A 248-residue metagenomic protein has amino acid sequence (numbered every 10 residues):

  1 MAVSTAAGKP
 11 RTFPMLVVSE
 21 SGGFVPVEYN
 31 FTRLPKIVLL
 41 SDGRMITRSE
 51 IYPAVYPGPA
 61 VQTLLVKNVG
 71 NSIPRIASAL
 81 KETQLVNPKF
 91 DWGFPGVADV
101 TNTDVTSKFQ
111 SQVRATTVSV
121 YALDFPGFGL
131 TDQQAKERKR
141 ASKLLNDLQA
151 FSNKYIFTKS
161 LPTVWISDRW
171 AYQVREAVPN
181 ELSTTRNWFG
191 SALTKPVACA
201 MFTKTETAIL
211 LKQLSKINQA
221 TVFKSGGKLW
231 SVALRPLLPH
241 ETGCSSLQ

Functional and structural regions predicted by a protein language model:
A2-Y29, Q84-Q248: Short, well-ordered, aromatic-rich surface patches in folded extracellular/luminal domains
G22, S41-G43, E50-I51, L80 (+1 more regions): A mature extracytoplasmic/lumenal domain signature
Y29-E50: Short, flexible N-terminal segments of the mature chain
P35-I37, Q62-L64, Q112-V118: Short beta-strand segments
R48-P88, I209: A short-motif feature that recognizes glycine-rich, charge-decorated loops that bind or process nucleotide phosphates
